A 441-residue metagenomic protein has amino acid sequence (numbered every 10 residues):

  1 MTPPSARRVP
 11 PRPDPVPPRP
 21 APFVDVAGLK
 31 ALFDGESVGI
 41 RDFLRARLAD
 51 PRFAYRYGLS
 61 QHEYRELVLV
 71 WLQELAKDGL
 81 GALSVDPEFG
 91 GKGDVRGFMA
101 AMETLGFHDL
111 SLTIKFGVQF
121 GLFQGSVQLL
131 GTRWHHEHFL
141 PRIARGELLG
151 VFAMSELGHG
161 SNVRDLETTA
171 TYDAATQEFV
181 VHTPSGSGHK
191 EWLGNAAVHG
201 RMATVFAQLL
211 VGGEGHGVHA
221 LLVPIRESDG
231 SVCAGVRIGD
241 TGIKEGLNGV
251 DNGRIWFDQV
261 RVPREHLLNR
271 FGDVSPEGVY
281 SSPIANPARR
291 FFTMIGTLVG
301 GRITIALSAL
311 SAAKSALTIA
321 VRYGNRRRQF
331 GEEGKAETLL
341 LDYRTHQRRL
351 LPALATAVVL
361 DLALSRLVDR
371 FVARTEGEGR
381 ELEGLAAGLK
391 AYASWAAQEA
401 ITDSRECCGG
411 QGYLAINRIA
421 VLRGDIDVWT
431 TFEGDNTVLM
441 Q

Functional and structural regions predicted by a protein language model:
M1-L149, G160-S161, Y172, Q177-V180 (+1 more regions): Amphipathic, small/basic residue-rich leader segments at the start of a protein or domain
T2-L32, V368, G377-E378, Q411 (+3 more regions): Intrinsic disorder at enzyme termini
A174, E178-D240: A short core secondary-structure module
L193-N195, W256-G301, V321-L341: A glycine-rich, basic-preceded beta-loop-alpha segment at the flavin cofactor/substrate interface of flavin-utilizing
C233-Q259: Flexible, small-/acidic-enriched active-site or ligand-binding loops
V262, F292, Q347-A396, T402-R405 (+1 more regions): Accessory "access/gating" subregions that flank catalytic or transport cores
G296-R374: Extended amphipathic alpha-helical segments enriched in small hydrophobics
E383-Q441: Alpha-helix capping/hinge segments and adjacent helical runs
